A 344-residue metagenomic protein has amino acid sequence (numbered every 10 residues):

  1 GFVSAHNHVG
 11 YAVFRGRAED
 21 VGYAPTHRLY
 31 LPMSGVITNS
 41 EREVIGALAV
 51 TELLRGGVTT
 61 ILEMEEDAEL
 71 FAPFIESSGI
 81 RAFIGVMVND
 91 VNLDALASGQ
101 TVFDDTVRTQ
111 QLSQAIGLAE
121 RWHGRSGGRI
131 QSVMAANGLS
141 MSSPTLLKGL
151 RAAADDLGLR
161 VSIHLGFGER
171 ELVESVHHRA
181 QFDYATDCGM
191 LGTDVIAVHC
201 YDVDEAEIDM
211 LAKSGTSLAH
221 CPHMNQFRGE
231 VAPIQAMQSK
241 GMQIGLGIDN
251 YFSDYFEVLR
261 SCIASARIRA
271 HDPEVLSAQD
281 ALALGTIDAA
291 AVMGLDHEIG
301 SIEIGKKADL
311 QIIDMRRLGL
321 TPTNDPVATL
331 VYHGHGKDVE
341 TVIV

Functional and structural regions predicted by a protein language model:
F2-A12, R160-F167: Histidine-centered catalytic micro-motifs
H6, G57, I75, M134 (+10 more regions): Divalent metal-coordination and catalytic microenvironments
V13-V44, T51, V86-T106, E169-G192 (+2 more regions): Active-site gating loops and adjacent loop-to-helix segments of metal-dependent hydrolytic enzymes
R15-I80, Q111-G127: Alpha-helical scaffold segments that flank or form the walls of functional sites
L62-E65, V133-K148, Q226-R228, V292-G294: Active-site glycine- and acidic-residue-rich loops that bind and position anionic ligands or nucleotide-like cofactors
P73-A206: Metal-coordinating catalytic core of metallo-dependent amide/deamination hydrolases
G79-R81, A154-R160, M190-T193, M210-A219 (+2 more regions): Glycine-enriched alpha-helix->loop->beta-strand junction motifs that scaffold or abut catalytic
D187-D194, Q235-R317, T321, V331-G336 (+1 more regions): His/Asp/Glu-enriched, well-ordered alpha-helical/loop segment that forms or immediately abuts the divalent-metal
